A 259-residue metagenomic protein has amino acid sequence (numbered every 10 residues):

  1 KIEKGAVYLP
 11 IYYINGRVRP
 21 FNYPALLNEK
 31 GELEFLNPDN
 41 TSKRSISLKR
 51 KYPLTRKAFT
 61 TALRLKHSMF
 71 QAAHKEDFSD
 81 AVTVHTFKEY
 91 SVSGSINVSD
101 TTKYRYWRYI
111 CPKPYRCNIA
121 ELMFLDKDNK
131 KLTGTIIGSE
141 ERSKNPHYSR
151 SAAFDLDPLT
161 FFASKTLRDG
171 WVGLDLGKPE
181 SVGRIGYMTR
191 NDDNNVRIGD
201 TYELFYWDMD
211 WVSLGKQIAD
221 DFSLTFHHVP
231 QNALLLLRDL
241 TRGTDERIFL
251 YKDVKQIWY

Functional and structural regions predicted by a protein language model:
I2-D80, K88-Y259: Aromatic, loop-rich ligand-recognition surfaces of beta-strand-rich domains
